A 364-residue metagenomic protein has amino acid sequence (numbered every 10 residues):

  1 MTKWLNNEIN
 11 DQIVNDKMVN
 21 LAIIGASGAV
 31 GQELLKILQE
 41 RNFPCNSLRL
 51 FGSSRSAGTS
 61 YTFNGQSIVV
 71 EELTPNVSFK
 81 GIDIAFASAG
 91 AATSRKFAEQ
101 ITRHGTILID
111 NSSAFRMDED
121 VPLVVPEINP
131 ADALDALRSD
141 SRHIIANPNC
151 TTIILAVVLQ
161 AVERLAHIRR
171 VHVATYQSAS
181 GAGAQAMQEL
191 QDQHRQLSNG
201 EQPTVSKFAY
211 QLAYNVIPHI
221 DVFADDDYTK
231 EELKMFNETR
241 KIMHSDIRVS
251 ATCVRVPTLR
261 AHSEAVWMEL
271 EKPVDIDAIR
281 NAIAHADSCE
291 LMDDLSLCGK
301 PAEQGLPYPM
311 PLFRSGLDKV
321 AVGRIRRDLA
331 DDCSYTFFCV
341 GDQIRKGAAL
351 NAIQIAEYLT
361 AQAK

Functional and structural regions predicted by a protein language model:
T2-N7, V14-L212, R248, K272 (+7 more regions): N-terminal Rossmann-like NAD(P) cofactor-binding subdomain of oxidoreductases, focused on the glycine-rich
A85, A179-K364: Charged docking surfaces used in two-component/phosphorelay signaling
